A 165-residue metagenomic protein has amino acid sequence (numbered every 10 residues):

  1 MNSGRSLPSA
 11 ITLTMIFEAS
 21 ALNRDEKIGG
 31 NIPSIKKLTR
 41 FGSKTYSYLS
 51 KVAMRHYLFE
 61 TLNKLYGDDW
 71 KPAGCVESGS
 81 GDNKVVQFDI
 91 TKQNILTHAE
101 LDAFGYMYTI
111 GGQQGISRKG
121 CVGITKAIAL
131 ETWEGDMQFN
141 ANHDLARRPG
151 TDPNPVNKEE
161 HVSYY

Functional and structural regions predicted by a protein language model:
M1-Y165: RNA-binding basic/glycine-rich loop and surface signature characteristic of RAMP-family CRISPR effectors
